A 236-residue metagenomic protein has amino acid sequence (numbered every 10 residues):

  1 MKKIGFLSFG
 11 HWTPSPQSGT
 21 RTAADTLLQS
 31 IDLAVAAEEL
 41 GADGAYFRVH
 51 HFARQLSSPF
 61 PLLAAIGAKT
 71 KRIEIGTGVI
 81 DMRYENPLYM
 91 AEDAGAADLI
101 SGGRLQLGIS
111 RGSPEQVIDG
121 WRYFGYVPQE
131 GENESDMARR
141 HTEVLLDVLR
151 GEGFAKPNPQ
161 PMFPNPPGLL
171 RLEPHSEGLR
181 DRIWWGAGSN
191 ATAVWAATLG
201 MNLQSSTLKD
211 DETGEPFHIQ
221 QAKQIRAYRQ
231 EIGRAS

Functional and structural regions predicted by a protein language model:
M1-I73: N-terminal beta1-alpha1-beta2 module of alpha/beta enzyme domains
K2-A23, Y84-F154: Flexible, glycine-rich active-site loops centered on histidine and acidic residues that chelate a metal or position
I4-S8, A45-F47, E74-G78, L105-I109 (+2 more regions): Hydrophobic faces of well-ordered beta-strands that scaffold small-molecule active sites in alpha/beta enzyme cores
H51-S58, M82-L88, D211-I219: Acidic-and-aromatic substrate-binding clefts and catalytic sites of carbohydrate-active enzymes
K69-R72, S101, A197-Q204: Glycine-enriched alpha-helix->loop->beta-strand junction motifs that scaffold or abut catalytic
A191-Q220: A conserved active-site cap/scaffold subdomain adjacent to cofactor or substrate pockets
A235-S236: Conserved small/polar residues in nucleotide/adenosyl-binding loops
